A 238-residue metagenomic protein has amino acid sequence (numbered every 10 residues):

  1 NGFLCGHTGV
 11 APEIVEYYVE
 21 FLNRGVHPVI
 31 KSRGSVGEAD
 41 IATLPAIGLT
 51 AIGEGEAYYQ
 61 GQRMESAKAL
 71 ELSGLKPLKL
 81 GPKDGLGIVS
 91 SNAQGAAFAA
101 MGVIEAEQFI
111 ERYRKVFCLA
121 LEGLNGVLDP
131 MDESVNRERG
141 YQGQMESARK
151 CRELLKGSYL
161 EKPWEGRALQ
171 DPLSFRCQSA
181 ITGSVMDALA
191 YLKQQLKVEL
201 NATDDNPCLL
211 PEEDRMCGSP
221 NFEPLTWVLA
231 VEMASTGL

Functional and structural regions predicted by a protein language model:
N1-Y141: Active-site cavity-forming subdomains of large catalytic enzyme subunits
L121-L238: Accessory "access/gating" subregions that flank catalytic or transport cores
